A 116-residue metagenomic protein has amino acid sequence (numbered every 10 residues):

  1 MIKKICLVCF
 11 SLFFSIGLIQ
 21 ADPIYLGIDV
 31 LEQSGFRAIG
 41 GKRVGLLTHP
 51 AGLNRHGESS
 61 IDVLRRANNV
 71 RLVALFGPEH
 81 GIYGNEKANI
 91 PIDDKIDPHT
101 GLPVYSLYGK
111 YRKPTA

Functional and structural regions predicted by a protein language model:
M1-I5: Positively charged n-region of N-terminal signal peptides that target proteins for export
C6-G17: Bacterial N-terminal signal peptides
I19-A21: Boundary at the C-terminal end of the N-terminal hydrophobic targeting segment
P23-V70: N-terminal phosphate-binding or glycine-rich loops at protein starts, especially the Walker A/P-loop of NTPases
H49-P50, P78-E79, L107: Fold-independent oxyanion-binding glycine-rich loops and adjacent beta-strand/coil segments at enzyme active sites
N54-E58, Y83-E86, P114-A116: Extracytoplasmic/secreted cell-surface and envelope-processing proteins
R71-G81: Short internal beta-strands
A88-A116: Glycine-rich oxoanion-binding loops at beta->alpha junctions
